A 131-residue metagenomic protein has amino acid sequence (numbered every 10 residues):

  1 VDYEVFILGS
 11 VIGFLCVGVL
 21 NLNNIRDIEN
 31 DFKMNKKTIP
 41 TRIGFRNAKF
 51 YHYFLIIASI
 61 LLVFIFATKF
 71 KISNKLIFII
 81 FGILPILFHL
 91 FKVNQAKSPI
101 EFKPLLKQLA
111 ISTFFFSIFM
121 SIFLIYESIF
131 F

Functional and structural regions predicted by a protein language model:
V1-G18, R42, H52-F131: Hydrophobic alpha-helical transmembrane segments
V17-P40: Acidic (Asp/Glu-rich) catalytic motifs at the cytosolic membrane interface
R46-K49: Residues that define the loop-to-transmembrane-helix transition and helix capping in multi-pass membrane transporters
